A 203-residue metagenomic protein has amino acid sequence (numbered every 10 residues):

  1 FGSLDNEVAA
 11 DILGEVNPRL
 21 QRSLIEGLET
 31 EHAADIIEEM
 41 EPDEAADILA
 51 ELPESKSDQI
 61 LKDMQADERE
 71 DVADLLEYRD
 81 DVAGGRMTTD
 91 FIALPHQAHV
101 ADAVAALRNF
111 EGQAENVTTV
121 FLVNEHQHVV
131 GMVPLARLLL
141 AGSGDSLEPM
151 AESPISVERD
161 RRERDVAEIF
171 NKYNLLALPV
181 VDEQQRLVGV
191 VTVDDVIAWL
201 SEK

Functional and structural regions predicted by a protein language model:
F1-K203: Hydrophobic packing positions in regular secondary-structure scaffolds
